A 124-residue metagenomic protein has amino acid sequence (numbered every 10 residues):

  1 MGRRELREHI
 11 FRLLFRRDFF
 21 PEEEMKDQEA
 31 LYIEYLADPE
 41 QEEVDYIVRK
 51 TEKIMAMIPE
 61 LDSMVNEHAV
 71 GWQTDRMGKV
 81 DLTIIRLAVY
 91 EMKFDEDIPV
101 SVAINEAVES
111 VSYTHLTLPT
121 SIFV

Functional and structural regions predicted by a protein language model:
M1-Y113: N-terminal interaction/assembly modules
T114-T120: Conserved small/polar residues in nucleotide/adenosyl-binding loops
F123-V124: Hydrophobic alpha-helical segments, chiefly the membrane-spanning helices and signal/signal-anchor peptides
